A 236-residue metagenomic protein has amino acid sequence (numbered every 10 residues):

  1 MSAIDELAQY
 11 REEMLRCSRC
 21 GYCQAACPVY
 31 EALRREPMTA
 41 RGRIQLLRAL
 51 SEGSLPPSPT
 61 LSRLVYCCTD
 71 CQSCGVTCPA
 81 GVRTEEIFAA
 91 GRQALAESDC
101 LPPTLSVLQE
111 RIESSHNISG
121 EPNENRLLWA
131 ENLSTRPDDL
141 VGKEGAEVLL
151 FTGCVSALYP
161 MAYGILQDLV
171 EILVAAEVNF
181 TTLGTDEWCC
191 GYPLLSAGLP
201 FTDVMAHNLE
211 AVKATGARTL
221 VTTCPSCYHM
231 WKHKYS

Functional and structural regions predicted by a protein language model:
M1-C68: Ferredoxin-type iron-sulfur electron-transfer modules and their immediate structural context
I44-Y235: Iron-sulfur-cluster electron-transfer modules
